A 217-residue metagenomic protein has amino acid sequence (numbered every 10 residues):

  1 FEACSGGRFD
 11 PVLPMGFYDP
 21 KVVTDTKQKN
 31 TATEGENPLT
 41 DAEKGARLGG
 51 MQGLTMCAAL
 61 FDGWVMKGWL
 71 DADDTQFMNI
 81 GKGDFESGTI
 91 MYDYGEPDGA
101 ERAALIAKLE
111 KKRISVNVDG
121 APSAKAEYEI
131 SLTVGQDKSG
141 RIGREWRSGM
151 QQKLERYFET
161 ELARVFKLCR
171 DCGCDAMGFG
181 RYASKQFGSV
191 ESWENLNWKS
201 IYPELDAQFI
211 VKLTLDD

Functional and structural regions predicted by a protein language model:
F1-D217: Membrane-proximal alpha-helical signals and transmembrane carboxylates
